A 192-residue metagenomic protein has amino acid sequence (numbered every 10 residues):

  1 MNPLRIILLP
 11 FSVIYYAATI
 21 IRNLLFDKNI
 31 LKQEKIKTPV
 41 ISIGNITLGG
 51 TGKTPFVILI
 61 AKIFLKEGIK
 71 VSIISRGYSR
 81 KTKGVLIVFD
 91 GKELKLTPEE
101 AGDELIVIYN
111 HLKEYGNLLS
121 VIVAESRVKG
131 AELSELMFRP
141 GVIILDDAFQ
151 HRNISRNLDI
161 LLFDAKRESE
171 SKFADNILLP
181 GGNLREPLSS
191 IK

Functional and structural regions predicted by a protein language model:
M1-P39: A transmembrane-helix-recognition feature enriched in membrane-embedded lipid enzymes and envelope glyco-/phospholipid
I14, T54, I108, D146: Residue-level signal for inorganic ion chemistry
V40-S42, V142-I144, I160-L162: Structural motif
I41-I60: Glycine-rich phosphate-binding P-loop
L59-S120, L133: N-terminal phosphate/diphosphate-binding loop that engages ATP/GTP or pyrophosphate donors across diverse enzyme folds
F89-V107, P140-V142, E168, K172-L184: Phosphate-binding loop that captures ATP/GTP phosphates
E114-S155: Phosphate-binding/switch loop-helix module in NTP-utilizing enzymes
L136, A148-K192: Conserved catalytic-core segment of NTP-binding enzymes
